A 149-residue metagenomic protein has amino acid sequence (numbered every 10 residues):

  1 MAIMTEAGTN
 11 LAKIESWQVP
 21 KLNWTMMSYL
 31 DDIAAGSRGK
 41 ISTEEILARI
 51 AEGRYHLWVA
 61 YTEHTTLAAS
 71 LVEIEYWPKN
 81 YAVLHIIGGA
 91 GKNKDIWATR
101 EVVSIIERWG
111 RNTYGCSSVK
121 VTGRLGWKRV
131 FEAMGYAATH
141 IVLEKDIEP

Functional and structural regions predicted by a protein language model:
M1-I41: Short amphipathic alpha-helix that is part of the acyltransferase structural core
S37-L57: Active-site rim helix/loop that mediates acceptor-substrate recognition in acyltransferases
E52-K94: Conserved donor-binding loop and adjoining core beta-sheet/short helix segment in diverse acyl/aminoacyl transferases
Y55, A133-A138: Short glycine-aromatic motifs
E63, G115, A137-T139: Short glycine/proline-enriched coil/turn segments at helix->beta-strand junctions
K79-M134: Acyl-donor binding region in acyl/amide transferases
T122, A137-E148: Conserved catalytic-core motifs of GNAT/GCN5-like acyltransferases
